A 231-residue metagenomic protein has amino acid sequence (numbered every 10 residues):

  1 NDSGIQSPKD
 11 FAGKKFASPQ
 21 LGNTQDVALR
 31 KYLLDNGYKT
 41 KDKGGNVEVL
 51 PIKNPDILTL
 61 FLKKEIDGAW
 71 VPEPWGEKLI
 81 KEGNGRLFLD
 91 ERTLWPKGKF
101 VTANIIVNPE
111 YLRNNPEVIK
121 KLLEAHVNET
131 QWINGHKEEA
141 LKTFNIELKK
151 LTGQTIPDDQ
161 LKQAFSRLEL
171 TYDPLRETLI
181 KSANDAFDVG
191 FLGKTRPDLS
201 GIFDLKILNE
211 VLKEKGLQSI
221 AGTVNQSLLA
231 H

Functional and structural regions predicted by a protein language model:
N1-S3, G22, E91-W95: Short glycine-enriched loops at secondary-structure junctions
D2, P8-K81, R176-K181: Bilobed "Venus flytrap"/periplasmic-binding protein-like clamshell domains and structurally analogous long
S3-K15, N114, G193-T195, V224-H231: Immediate post-signal peptide segment of exported/extracytoplasmic ligand-binding proteins
Q6, L34, K39-G44, G85 (+3 more regions): Short coil/loop linkers at secondary-structure junctions
K43-N46, L50, P55-K149: Pocket-lining segment of extracytoplasmic ligand-binding domains
G45-V49, D159-R167, P197-L212: Short linear loop/turn motifs
R113-T195: Secondary-structure end/capping motifs
N184-H231: Conserved C-terminal helix/tail region of periplasmic/extracytoplasmic solute-binding proteins
